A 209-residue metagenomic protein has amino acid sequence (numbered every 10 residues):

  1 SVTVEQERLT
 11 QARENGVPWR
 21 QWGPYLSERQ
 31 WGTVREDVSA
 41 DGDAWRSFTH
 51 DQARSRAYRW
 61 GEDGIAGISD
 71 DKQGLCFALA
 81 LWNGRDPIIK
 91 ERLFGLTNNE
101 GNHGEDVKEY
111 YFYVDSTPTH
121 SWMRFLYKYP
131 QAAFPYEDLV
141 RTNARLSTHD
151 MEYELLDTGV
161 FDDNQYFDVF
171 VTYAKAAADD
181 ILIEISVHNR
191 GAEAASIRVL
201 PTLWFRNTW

Functional and structural regions predicted by a protein language model:
S1-W209: Anionic coordination/interaction segments
